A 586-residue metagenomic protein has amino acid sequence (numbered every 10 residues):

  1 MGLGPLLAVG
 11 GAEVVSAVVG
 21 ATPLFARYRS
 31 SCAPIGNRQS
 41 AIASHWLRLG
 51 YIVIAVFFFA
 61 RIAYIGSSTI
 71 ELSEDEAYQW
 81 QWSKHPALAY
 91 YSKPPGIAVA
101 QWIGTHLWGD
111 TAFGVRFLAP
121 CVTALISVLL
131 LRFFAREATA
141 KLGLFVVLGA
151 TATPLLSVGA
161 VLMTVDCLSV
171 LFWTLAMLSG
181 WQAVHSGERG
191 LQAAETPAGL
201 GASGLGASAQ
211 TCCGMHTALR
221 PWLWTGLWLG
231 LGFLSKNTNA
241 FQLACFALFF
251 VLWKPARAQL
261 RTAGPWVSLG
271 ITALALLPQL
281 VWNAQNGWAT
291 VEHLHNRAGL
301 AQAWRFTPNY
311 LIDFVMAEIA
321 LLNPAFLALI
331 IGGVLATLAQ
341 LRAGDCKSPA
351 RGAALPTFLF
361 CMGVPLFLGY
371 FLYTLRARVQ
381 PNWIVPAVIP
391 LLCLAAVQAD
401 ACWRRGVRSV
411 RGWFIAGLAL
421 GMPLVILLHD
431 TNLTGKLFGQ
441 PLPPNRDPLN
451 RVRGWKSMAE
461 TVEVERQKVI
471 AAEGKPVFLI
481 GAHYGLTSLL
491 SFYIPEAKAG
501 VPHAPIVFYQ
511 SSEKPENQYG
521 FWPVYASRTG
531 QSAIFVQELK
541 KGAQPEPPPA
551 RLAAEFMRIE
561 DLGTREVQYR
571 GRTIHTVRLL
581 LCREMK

Functional and structural regions predicted by a protein language model:
N37, H45, R136-K141, A176-Q192 (+4 more regions): Membrane-interface transmembrane helices that cradle and orient dolichyl/undecaprenyl
L47, L130-A152, V170-L171, G187: Transmembrane-helix signature of polytopic, membrane-embedded enzymes that assemble or transfer cell-envelope glycans
F57, G143-P154, V158, L229 (+1 more regions): Short helix- or helix-capping micro-motifs that position conserved polar/aromatic residues at function-defining sites
S68, L231, Q242-R342, P356-T374: Transmembrane-lumen/periplasm boundary regions of multi-pass, lipid-linked membrane glycan transferases
F117-A138, L175, S179: Transmembrane-helix motifs of polytopic, lipid-linked glycan transferases
L155-S169: Short acidic/glycine- and proline-prone juxtamembrane loop motifs at membrane-interface regions of multi-pass membrane
A401-F438: Signature aromatic-anchored transmembrane alpha helix within multi-pass, membrane-resident enzymes that catalyze glycan
R446-K586: Luminal/periplasmic acceptor-recognition loop/helix of membrane-associated glycosyltransferases
